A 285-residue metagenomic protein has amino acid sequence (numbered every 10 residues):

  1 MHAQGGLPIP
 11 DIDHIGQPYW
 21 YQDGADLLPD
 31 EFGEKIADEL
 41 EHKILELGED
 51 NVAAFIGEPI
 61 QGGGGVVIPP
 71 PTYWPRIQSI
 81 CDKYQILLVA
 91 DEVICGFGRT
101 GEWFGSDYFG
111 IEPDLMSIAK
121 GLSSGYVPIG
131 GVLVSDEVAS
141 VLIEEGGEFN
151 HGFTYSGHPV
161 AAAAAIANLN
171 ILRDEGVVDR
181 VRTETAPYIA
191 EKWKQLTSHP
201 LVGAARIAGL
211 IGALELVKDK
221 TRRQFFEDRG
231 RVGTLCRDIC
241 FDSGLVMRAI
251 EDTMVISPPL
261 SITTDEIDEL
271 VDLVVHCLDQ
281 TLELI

Functional and structural regions predicted by a protein language model:
M1-I285: Conserved N-terminal phosphate-binding loop of PLP-dependent enzymes in the Aspartate aminotransferase
